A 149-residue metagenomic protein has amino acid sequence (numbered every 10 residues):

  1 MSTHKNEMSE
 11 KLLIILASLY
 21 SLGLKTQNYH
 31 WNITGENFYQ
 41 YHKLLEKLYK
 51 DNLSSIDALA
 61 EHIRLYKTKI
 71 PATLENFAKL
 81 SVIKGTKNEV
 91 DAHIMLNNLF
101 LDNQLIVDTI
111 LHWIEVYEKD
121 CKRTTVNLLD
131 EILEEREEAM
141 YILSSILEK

Functional and structural regions predicted by a protein language model:
M1-L12, K84-I94: Short, charged, low-complexity loops and linkers
S2-E7, L22-K47, T109-T125: Helix-loop segments that flank and shape redox-cofactor active sites
M8-S18, L22, L48, M95 (+2 more regions): Amphipathic alpha-helix face/heptad-repeat signature
I15-W31, L59-H62, I106-V116, A139-L143: Long, well-ordered alpha-helical segments
I33-E36, L80-K84: Short, charge-patterned binding micro-sites
Y39-N76, L143-I146: Conserved alpha-helical segments that form or flank metal/cofactor-binding pockets of metalloenzymes
S54, N127-K149: Short, contiguous alpha-helical
D57, E61, S81-E131: Acidic/histidine-rich alpha-helical segments that form the ligand environment of transition-metal centers
